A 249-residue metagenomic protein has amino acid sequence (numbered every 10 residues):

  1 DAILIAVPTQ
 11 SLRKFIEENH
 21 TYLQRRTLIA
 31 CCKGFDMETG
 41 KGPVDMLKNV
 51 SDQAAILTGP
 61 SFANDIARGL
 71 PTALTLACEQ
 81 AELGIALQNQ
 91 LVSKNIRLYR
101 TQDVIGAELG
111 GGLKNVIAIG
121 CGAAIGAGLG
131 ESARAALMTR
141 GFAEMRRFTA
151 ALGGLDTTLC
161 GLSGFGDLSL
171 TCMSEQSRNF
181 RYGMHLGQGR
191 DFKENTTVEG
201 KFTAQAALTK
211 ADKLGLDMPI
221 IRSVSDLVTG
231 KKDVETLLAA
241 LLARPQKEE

Functional and structural regions predicted by a protein language model:
A2-P71, L87-N89: Rossmann-like NAD(P)(H) cofactor-binding subdomain of soluble oxidoreductases
A6-T9, R13, Y22, M37 (+15 more regions): Electropositive phosphate-/nucleotide-binding environments in soluble metabolic enzymes
Y22, M46-A54, P71-T158: Internal alpha-helical scaffold of NAD(P)-dependent oxidoreductase catalytic cores
L28, T101-D103, G187-R190: Glycine/charged-rich beta-loop-alpha catalytic/anionic-binding loops adjacent to active sites
A30, Q53-T58, L98-Q102, G161 (+1 more regions): General beta-strand structural signal in soluble alpha/beta enzymes
K33-F35, T58-N64, Q80, Q102-G106 (+4 more regions): Glycine-rich beta-alpha junction loops
C121-I125, A150-C160, G164-E249: NAD(P)-dependent Rossmann-like dehydrogenase/reductase catalytic/cofactor-binding core
